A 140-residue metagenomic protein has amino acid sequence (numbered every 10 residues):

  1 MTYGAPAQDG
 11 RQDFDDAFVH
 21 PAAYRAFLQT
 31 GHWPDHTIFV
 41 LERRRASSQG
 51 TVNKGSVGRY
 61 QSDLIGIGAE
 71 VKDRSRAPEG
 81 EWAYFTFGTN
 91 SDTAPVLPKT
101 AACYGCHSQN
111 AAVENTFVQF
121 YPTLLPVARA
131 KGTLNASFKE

Functional and structural regions predicted by a protein language model:
M1-D35, E42: N-terminal secretory signal peptides
R11, T30, P34-E140: Sequence context surrounding c-type heme c attachment/ligation sites in exported
